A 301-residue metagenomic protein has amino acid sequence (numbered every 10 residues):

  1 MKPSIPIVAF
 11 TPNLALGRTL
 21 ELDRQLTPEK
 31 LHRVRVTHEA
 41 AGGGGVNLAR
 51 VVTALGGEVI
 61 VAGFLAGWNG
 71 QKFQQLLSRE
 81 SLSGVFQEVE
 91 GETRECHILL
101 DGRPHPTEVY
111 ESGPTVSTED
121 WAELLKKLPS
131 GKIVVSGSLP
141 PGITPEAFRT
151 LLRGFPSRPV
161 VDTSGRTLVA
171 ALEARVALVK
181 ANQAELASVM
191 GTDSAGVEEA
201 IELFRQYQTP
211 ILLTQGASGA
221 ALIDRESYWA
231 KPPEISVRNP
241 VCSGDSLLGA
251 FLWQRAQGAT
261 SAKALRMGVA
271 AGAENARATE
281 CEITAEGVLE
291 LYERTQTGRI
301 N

Functional and structural regions predicted by a protein language model:
M1-A62, N301: Glycine-rich phosphate/adenosyl-contacting loop at the front of the ribokinase-like
R33-T93, R294-T295: Substrate-binding N-lobe of the ribokinase-like
R50, E95-L99, G219-I223: Short beta-strand scaffold segments in enzyme catalytic cores
T53, L152, A256: Gly/Ala-rich phosphate-binding loop of Rossmann-like dinucleotide-binding domains, activating on the conserved
I98-G131: Conserved phosphate-binding/catalytic loop of the ribokinase/pfkB sugar-kinase fold
S130-G142: Short acidic, glycine-rich surface-loop motifs adjacent to enzyme active sites
E146-Y228: Conserved phosphate/ATP/ADP-binding segment of small-molecule kinases
S194-N301: Conserved phosphate-binding/catalytic region of the ribokinase-like
